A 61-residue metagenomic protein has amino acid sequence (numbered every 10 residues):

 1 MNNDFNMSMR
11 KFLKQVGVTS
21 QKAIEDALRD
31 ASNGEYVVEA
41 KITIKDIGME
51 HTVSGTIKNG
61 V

Functional and structural regions predicted by a protein language model:
M1-A23: N-terminal acidic leader/helix
N3, M7, D26-V61: N-terminal intrinsically disordered, cationic/polar leader segments that include organellar targeting peptides
